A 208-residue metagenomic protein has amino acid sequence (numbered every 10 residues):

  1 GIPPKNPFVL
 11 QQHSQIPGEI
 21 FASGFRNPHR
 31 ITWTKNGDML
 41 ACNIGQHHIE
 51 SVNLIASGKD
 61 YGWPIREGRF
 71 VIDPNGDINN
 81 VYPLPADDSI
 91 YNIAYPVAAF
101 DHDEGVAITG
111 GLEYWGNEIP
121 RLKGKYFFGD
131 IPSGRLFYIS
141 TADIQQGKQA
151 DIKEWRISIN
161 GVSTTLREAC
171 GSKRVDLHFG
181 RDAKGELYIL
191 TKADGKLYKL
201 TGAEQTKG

Functional and structural regions predicted by a protein language model:
G1-T165, R174, A203-K207: Beta-propeller domain segments
H178-G208: Blade-level signature of beta-propeller repeat domains, shared across WD40, Kelch, NHL, RCC1 and BNR/Asp-box propellers
